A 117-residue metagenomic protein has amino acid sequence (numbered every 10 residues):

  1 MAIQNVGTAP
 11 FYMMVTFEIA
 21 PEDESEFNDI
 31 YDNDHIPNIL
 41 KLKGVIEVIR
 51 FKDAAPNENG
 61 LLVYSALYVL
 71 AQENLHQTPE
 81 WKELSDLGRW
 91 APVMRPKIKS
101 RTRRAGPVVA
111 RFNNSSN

Functional and structural regions predicted by a protein language model:
M1-N117: Macromolecular interaction modules
